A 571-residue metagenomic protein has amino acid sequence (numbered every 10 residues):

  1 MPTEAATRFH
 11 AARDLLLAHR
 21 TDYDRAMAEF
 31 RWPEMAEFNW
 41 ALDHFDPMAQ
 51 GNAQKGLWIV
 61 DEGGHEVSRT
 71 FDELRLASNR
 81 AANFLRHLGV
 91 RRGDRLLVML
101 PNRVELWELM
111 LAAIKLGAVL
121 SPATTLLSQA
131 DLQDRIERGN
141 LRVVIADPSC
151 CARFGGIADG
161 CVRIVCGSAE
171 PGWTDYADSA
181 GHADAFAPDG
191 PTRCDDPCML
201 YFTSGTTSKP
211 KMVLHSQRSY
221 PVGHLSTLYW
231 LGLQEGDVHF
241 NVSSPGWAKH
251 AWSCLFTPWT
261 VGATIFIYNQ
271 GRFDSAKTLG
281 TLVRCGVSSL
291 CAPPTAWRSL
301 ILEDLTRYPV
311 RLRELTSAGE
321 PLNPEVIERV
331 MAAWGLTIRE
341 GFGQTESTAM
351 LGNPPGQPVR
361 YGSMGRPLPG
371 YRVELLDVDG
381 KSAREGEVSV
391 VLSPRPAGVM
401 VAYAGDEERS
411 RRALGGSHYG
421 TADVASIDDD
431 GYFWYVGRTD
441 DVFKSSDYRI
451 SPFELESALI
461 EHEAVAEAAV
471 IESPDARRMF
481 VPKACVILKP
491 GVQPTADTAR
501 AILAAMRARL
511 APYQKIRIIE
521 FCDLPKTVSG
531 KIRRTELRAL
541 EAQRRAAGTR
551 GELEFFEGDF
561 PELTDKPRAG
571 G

Functional and structural regions predicted by a protein language model:
A53-K55, P171, G181-F202, S208-K209 (+1 more regions): Conserved pre-ATP/AMP-binding loop-to-beta segment of ANL
G63-G64, S149-C194: ANL superfamily adenylate-forming
V67-D72, P191, C198-V222: Conserved AMP-binding A3 loop
L127, D134, V144-D147, L290 (+6 more regions): AMP-binding/adenylate-forming catalytic core of the ANL superfamily
P221-V238, P245-S289, E303: Conserved AMP-binding/adenylation subdomain of ANL enzymes
T260, V287-A292, I301-R360, R372 (+1 more regions): Gly/Ser/Thr-rich phosphate-binding loop
K381-R412, Y448-I450, R544: Conserved ATP/PPi-binding loop(s) of AMP-dependent carboxylate-activating enzymes
R477, L510-I532, G551-G570: AMP-binding/adenylate-forming catalytic domain of the ANL superfamily
